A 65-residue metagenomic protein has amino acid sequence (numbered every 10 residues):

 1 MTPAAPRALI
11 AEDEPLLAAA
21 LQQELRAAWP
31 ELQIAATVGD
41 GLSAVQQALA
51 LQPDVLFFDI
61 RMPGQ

Functional and structural regions predicted by a protein language model:
M1, L25, Q46: Short, flexible, glycine/charge-rich loop motifs used to bind or transfer phosphoryl groups or to couple energy/partner
M1-L9: Non-catalytic signal-transmission and effector/linker regions of two-component phosphorelay proteins
A4, E31-Q33, Q52: Short loop/turn motifs at secondary-structure junctions
E12: Conserved acidic carboxylate
P15-A36: Two-component/phosphorelay signaling modules centered on CheY-like receiver
Q22, T37-V55: Acidic, metal-coordinating helix/loop segments flanking the phosphotransfer/catalytic sites of two-component signaling
D59-I60: Active-site residues of response regulator receiver
P63-G64: The feature encodes the CheY-like receiver
